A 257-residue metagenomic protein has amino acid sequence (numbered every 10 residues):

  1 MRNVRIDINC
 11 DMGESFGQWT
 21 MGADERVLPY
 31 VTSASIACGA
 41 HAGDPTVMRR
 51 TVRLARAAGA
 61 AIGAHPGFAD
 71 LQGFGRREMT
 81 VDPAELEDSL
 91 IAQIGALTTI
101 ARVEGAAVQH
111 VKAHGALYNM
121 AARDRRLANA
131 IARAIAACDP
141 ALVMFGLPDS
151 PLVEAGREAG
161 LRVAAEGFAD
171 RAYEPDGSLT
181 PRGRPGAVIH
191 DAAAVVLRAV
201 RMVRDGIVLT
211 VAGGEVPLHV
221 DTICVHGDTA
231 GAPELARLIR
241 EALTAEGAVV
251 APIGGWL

Functional and structural regions predicted by a protein language model:
D11, H65, V111, V225: Conserved, mostly hydrophobic/aromatic
T20, D24, A34-H41, Q72-E87 (+3 more regions): Glycine-rich tight-turn/loop motif centered on a GG-T
E25-P29, R50-G63, R102-G105: Acidic (Asp/Glu)-rich catalytic clusters
D70-A113: Glycine/small-residue-rich loop that forms an oxyanion/phosphate-binding "nest" at active or ligand-binding sites
A101-Q109, G206-H219, V249-W256: Flexible, glycine/charged-enriched surface loops at secondary-structure junctions
D124-A130: Charged helix-capping and loop-helix junction motifs
L142, E234-L257: C-terminal domain-boundary segment and adjacent tail
D149-I207: Active-site rim beta-loop-alpha module in soluble metabolic enzymes
